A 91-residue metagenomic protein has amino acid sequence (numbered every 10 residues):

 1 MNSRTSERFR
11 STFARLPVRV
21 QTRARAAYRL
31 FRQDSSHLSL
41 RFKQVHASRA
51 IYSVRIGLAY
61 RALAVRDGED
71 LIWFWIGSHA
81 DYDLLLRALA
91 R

Functional and structural regions predicted by a protein language model:
M1-A27: Arg/Lys-rich, positively charged N-terminal/basic patches that mediate binding to nucleic acids
N2-R4, I56-R91: Enriched for short, Lys/Arg-rich terminal
R10, Y28-F31, W73-W75: Tryptophan-centered motif/residue detector
S11, S35-L40, G77-A80: Residue-level signal for pocket-adjacent positions within structured domains
S11, T22-A24, Q44, I56 (+1 more regions): Hydrophobic alpha-helical segments, especially transmembrane helices and their immediate juxtamembrane helical caps
A26-R29, R66: Charged/polar positions on well-ordered alpha helices
R29-V54: A short, surface-exposed loop/turn module that caps and links secondary-structure elements
